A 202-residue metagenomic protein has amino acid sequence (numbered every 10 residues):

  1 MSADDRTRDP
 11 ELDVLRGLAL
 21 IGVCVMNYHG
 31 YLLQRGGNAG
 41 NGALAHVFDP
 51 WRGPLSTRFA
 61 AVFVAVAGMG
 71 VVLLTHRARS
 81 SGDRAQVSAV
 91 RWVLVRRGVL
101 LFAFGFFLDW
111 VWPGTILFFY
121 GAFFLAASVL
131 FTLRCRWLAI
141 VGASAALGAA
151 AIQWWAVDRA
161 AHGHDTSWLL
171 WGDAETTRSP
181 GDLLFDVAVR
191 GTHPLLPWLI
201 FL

Functional and structural regions predicted by a protein language model:
M1-H76: N-terminal signal-anchor module of multipass membrane proteins
R16, V93-R97, L101, L138: Residue-level signature of transmembrane alpha-helical entry/exit and packing/kink sites in multi-pass membrane
C24-Y28, F102-D109, A145-W155: Aromatic-anchored segments of alpha-helical transmembrane domains
A61-H76, L117-F131, A188-L202: Specific transmembrane alpha-helix
V71-S88, V99-D109: Short juxtamembrane and helix-loop transition motifs at transmembrane-helix boundaries in membrane proteins
A89, V93, L100-L130: Membrane-interface helix-loop-helix modules in multi-pass inner-membrane proteins
A126-S144: Solvent-exposed interhelical
V141-L202: Long hydrophobic alpha-helical segments that form multi-pass transmembrane helix bundles in integral membrane proteins
